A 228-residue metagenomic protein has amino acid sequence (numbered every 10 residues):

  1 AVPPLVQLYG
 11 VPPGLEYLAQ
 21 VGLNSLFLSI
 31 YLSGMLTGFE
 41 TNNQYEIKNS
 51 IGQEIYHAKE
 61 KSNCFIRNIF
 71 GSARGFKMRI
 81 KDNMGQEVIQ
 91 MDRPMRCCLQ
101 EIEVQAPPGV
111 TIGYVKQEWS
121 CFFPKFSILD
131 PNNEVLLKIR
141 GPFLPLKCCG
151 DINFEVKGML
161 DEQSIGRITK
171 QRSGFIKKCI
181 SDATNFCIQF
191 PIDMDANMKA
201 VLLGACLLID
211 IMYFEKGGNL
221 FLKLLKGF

Functional and structural regions predicted by a protein language model:
A1-K77, N83-Q86, P94, L99-E101 (+2 more regions): Low-complexity or membrane-interfacial segments used for flexible interactions
Q90: Aromatic (Trp/Tyr) and acidic
